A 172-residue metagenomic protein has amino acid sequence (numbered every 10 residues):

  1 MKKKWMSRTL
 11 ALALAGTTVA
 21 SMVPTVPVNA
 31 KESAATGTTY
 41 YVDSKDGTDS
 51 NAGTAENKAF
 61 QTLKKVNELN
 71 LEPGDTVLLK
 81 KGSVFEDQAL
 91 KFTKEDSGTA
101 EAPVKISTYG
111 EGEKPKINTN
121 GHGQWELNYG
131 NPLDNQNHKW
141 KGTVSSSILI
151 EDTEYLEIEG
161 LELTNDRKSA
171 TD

Functional and structural regions predicted by a protein language model:
M1-T9: Bacterial Sec-dependent N-terminal signal peptides
L10-V19: Hydrophobic helical h-region of N-terminal Sec-dependent signal peptides in bacterial secretory/periplasmic proteins
V19-A35: Sec-dependent signal peptide cleavage junction
K31-K64, S83, E113: Right-handed parallel beta-helix/beta-solenoid
V42-D43, K80, S107, N118: Residue-level detector of conserved, well-ordered beta-strand and adjacent loop positions that form binding/recognition
K64-L69, F85-D96, K116-T119: Short, T/G/N/S-enriched strand-turn elements that build extracellular solenoid repeat scaffolds
S97-T171: Right-handed parallel beta-helix/beta-spiral solenoid domain characteristic of secreted/periplasmic
